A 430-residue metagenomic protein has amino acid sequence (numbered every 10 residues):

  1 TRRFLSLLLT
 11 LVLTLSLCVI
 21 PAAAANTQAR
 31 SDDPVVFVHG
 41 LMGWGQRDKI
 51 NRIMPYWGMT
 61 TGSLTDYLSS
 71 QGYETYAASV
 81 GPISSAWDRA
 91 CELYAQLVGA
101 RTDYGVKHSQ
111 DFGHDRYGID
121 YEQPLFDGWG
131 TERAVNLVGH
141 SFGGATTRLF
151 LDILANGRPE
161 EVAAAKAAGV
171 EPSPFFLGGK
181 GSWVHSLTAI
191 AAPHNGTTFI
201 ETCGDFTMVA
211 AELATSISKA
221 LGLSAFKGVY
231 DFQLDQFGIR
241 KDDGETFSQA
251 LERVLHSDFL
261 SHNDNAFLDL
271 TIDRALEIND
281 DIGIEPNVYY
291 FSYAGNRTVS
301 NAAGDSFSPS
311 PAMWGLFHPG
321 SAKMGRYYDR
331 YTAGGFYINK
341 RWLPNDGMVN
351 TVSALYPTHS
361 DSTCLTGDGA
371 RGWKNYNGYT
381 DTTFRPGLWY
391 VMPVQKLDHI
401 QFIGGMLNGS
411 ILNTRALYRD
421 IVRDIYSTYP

Functional and structural regions predicted by a protein language model:
T1-L8: Bacterial N-terminal signal peptides that target proteins for export
L8-S16: Bacterial N-terminal signal peptides
L15-A29: Sec-dependent signal peptide cleavage junction
N26-A192, G196-A211, G378-P430: N-terminal non-catalytic accessory region
D152, R158-P430: Helical cap/lid subdomain of alpha/beta-hydrolase-fold lipid enzymes that gates access to the catalytic pocket
